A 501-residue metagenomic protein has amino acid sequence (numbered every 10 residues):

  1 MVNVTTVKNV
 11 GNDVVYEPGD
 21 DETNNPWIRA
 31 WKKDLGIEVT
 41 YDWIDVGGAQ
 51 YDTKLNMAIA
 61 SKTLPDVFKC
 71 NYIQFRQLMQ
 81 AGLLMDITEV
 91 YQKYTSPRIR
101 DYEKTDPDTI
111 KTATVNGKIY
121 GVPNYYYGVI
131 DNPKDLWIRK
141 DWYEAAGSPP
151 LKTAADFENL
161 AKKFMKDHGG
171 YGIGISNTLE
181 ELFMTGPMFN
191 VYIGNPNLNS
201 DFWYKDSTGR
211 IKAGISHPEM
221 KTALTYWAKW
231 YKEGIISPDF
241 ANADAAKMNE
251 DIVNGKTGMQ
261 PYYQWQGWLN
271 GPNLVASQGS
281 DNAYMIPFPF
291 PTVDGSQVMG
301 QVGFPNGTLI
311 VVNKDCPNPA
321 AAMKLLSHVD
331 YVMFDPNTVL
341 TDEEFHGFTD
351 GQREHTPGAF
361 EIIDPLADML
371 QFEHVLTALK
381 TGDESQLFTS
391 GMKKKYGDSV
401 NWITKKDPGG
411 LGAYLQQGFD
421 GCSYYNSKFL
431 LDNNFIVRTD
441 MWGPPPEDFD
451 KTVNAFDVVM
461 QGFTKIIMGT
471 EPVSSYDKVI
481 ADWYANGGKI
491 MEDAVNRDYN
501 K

Functional and structural regions predicted by a protein language model:
M1-D156, I193, F202, I211-I215 (+2 more regions): Conserved N-terminal structural module of periplasmic/extracytoplasmic solute-binding proteins
V10-W27, V129-W137, E144-P150, T178-I235 (+2 more regions): Extracytoplasmic/periplasmic substrate-binding proteins
E38-I44, P238-D239, I286-F288: General small-molecule cofactor/ligand-binding pocket signal
A60-S61, A81, E233, N254 (+3 more regions): Charged, alpha-helical scaffolding/interaction elements associated with membrane systems
Y72-T112, L160-F164, G170-W203, M259-V275: Carboxylate/His-rich catalytic cores and anion/metal-binding grooves
T88, T114-M184, K205-Y263, I310-G347 (+1 more regions): Helix-loop-helix "hinge/cap" segment bordering the ligand-binding cleft or interdomain interface
G255-L370: Structured mid-domain segments that build the active-site/substrate or prosthetic-cofactor binding neighborhood
K324, V332-Q461: Conserved small-residue motifs centered on glycine
